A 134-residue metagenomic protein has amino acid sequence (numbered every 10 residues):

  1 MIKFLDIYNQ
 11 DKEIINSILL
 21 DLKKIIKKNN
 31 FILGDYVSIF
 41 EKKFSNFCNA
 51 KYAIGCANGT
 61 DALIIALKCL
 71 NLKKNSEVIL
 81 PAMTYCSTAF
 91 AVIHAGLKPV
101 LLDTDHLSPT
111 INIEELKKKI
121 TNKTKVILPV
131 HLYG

Functional and structural regions predicted by a protein language model:
M1-C69, K73, H94-A95, P129: Conserved PLP-binding active-site segment in aminotransferase class I/II-type PLP enzymes
I39, D61, C86-S87, G134: Short alpha-helical
K68-L132: PLP-dependent aminotransferase-like
